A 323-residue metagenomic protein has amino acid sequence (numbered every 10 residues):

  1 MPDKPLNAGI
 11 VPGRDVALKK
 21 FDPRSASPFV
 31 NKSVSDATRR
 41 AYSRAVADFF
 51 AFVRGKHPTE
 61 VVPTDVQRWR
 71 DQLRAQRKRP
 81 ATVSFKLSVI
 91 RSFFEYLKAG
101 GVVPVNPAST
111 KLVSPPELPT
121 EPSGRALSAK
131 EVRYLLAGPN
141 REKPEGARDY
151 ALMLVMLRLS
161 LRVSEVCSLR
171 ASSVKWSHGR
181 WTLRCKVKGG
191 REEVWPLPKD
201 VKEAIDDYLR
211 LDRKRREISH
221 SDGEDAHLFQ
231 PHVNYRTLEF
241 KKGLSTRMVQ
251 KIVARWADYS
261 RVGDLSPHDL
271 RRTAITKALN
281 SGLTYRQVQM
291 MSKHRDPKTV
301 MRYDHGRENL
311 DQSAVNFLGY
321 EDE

Functional and structural regions predicted by a protein language model:
M1-E323: Conserved catalytic core of the tyrosine transesterase superfamily
